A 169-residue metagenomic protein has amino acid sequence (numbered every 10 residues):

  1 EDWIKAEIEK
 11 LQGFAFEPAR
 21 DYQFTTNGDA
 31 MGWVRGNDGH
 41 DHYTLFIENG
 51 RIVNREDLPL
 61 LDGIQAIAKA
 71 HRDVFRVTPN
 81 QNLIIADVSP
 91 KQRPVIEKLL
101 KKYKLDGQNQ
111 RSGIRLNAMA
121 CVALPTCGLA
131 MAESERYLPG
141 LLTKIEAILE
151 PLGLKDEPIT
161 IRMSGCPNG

Functional and structural regions predicted by a protein language model:
E1-G169: Peripheral terminal and linker regions in Fe-S/redox and tRNA-modifying enzymes
